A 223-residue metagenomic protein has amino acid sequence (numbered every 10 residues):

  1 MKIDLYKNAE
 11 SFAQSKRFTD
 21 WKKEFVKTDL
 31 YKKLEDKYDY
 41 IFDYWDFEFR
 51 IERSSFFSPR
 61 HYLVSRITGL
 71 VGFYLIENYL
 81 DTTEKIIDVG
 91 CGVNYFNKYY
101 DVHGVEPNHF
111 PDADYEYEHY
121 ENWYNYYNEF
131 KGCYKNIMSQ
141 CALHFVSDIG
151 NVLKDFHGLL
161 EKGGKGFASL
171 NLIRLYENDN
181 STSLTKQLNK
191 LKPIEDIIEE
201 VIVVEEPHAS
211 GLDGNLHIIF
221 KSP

Functional and structural regions predicted by a protein language model:
S15, V26-Y79: Class I SAM-dependent methyltransferase Rossmann-like catalytic core, especially the SAM/SAH-binding loop
I87-Y126: Class I SAM-dependent methyltransferase SAM/SAH-binding core
Y126-I137: A short acidic, Gly/Pro-enriched loop at the edge of an enzyme's catalytic core that lines a small-molecule cofactor
K135-D148: A short SAM/SAH-binding and catalytic strip from SAM-dependent methyltransferases
G150-K162: A short glycine-rich, Lys/Arg-flanked "PGG" loop and its adjoining helix->strand segment in the class I
G163-N171: Conserved beta-strand signature within the Rossmann-like core of class I S-adenosyl-L-methionine
N180-E195: Short alpha-helix
E206-P223: Core SAM-dependent methyltransferase catalytic element
